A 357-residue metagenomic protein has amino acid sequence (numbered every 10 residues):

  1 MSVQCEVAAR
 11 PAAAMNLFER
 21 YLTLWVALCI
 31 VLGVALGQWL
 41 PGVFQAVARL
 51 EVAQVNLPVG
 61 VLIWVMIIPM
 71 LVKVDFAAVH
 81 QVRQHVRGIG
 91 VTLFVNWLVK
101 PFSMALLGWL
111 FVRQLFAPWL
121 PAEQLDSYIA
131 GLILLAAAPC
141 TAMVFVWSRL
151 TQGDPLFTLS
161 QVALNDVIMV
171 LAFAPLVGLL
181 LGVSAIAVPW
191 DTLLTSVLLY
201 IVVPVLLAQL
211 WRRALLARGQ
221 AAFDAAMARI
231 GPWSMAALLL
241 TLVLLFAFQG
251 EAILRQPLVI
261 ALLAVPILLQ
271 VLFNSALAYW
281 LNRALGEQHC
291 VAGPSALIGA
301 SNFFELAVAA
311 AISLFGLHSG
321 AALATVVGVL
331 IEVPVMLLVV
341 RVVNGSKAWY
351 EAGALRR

Functional and structural regions predicted by a protein language model:
S2-A12, A348-R357: Intrinsic disorder in cytosolic terminal tails and internal cytosolic loops of multi-pass membrane transporters
P11-M104, Y128, W190-Q209, L216-L244 (+6 more regions): Helical membrane-embedded segments and adjacent short helical loop/helix-boundary regions of multi-pass membrane
G33-W39, K100-G108, A172-L180, L238-A252 (+1 more regions): Hydrophobic alpha-helical transmembrane segments in multi-pass integral membrane proteins
Q81-G88, V112, S148-F157, L164 (+6 more regions): Juxtamembrane helix-boundary/capping and inter-helix hinge elements in multi-pass membrane proteins
H85-F94, Q114-L135, G153-A163, A225 (+3 more regions): The feature identifies polytopic integral membrane transport proteins across all domains of life
F94-S103, L134-M143, F157-G178, L198-P204 (+3 more regions): Membrane-embedded alpha-helical segments of transport systems, primarily multispan ion/solute transporters
W109-I129, G178-D191, F248-I260, S313-A321: Helix-coil boundary and interhelical linker segments in multi-pass alpha-helical membrane proteins
L110-R113, L176-L180, S196-A221, R283-L285 (+1 more regions): Juxtamembrane and boundary regions of transmembrane helices in multi-pass small-molecule transporters and channels
